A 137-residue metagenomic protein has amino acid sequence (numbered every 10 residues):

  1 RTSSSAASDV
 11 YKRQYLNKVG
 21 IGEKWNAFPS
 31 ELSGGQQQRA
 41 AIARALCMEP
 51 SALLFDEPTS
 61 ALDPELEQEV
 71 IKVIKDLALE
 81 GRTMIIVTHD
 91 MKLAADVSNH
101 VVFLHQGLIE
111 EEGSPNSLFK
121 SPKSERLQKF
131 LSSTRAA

Functional and structural regions predicted by a protein language model:
R1-A7, Y11: Single conserved hydrophobic/aromatic residue that forms the stacking wall/gate of nucleotide- or nucleobase-binding
F28-L32, Q36: Conserved ABC ATPase signature
C47-S51: A short, proline-enriched helix->beta-strand linker immediately N-terminal to the Walker B motif in ABC-type P-loop
L53-D56: Catalytic Walker B motif of ABC-type/P-loop ATPase nucleotide-binding domains
A94-D96: A short, surface-exposed alpha-helical micro-motif characterized by mixed small hydrophobic and charged/polar residues
E112-G113: ABC ATPase "signature
